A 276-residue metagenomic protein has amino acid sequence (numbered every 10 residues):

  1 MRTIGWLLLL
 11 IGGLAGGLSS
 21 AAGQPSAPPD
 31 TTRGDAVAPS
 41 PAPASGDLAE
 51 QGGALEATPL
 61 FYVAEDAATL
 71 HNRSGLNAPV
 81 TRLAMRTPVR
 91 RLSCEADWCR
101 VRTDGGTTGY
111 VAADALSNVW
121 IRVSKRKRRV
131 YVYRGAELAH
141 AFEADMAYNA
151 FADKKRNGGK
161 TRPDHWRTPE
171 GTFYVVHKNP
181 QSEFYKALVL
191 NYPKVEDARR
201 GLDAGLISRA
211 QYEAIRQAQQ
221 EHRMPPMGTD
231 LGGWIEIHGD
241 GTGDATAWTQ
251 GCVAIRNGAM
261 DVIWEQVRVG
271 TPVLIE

Functional and structural regions predicted by a protein language model:
M1-Q24: Sec-dependent N-terminal signal peptides
A27-D30, S40-S45, T58, W166-P169 (+1 more regions): Exported/periplasmic cell-wall-interacting domains
D30-L48, L76, T81-D114: SH3/SH3-like beta-barrel superfamily modules
E56-T58, E65, A84, E95-W98 (+9 more regions): Extracytoplasmic
E65-S74, K155-N157, G251-I255: Short, structured beta-strand/loop micro-motifs enriched in basic residues and often containing a Trp
R73-A78, K160, N257-M260: Short alpha-helix capping/helix-loop boundary micro-motifs
N77-R82, D164-H165, I263-E265: Short, surface-exposed secondary-structure edge patches
A113-A150: A structural motif detector for short, solvent-exposed N-terminal "entry" segments of globular domains
